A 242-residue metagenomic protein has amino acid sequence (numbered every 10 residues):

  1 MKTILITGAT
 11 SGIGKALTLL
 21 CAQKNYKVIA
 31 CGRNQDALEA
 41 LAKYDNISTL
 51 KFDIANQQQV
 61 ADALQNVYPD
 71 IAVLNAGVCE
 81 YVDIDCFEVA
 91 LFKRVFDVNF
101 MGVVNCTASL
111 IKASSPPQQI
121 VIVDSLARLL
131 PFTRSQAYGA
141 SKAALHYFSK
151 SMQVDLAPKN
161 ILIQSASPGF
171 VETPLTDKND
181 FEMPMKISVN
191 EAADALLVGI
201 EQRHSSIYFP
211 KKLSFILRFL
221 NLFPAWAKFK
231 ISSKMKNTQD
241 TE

Functional and structural regions predicted by a protein language model:
T10-S11: Conserved glycine-rich cofactor-binding loop
Y26-E39: Conserved glycine-rich Rossmann-like NAD(P)H-binding loop of the short-chain dehydrogenase/reductase
A76-E80: Conserved NAD(P)H cofactor-binding loop of Rossmann-fold oxidoreductase domains
D83-I84, E88-F96: Substrate-binding pocket helix/loop in short-chain dehydrogenase/reductase
T107, S141: Active-site helix of classical SDR
S125: Residue(s) in the substrate-gating loop at a strand-loop-helix junction that position the organic substrate next
S165, F181-L217: C-terminal helical subdomain
